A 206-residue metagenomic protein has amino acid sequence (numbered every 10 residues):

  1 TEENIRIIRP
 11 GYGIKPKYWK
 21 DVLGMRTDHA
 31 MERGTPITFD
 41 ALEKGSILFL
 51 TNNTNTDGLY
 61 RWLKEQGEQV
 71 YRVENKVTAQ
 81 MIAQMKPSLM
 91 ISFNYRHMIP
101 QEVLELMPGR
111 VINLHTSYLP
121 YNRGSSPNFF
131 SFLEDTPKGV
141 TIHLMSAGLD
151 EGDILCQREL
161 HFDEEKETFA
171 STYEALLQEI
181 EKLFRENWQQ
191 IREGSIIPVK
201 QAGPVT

Functional and structural regions predicted by a protein language model:
T1-E43: Catalytic cores and adjacent flexible loops of soluble metabolic enzymes that perform enolate/carbanion chemistry on
K44-T206: One-carbon transfer enzymes
